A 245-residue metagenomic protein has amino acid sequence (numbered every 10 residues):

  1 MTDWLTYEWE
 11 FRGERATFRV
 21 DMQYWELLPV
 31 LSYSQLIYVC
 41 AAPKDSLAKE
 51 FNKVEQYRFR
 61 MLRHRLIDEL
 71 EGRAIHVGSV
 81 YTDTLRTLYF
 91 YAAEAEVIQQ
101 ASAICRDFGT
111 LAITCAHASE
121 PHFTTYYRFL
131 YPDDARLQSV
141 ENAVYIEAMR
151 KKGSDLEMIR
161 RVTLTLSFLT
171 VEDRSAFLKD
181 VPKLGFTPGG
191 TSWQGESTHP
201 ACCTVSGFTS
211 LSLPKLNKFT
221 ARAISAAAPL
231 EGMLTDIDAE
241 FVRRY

Functional and structural regions predicted by a protein language model:
M1-Y245: Long, contiguous binding/interaction regions
